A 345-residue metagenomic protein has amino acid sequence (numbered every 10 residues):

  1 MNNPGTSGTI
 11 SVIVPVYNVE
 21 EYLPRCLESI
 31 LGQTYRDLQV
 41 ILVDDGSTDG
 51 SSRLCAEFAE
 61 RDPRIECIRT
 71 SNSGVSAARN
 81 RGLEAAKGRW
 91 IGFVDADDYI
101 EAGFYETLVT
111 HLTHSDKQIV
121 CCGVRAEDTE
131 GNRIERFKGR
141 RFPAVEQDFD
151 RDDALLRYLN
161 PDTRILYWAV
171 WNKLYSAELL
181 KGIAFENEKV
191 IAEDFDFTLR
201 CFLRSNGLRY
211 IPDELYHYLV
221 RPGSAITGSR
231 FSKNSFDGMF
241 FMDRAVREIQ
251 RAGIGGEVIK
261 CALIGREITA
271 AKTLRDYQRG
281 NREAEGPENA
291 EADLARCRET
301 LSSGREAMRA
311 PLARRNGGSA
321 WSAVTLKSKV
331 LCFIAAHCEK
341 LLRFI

Functional and structural regions predicted by a protein language model:
G8-S11, S29, Q39, D196: Cell-envelope/extracellular polymer assembly enzymes that use nucleotide-activated donors
N18-G32: Short, well-formed alpha-helical segments that are part of the catalytic scaffolds of diverse glycosyltransferases
P24, L38, D49-E57, Y99 (+1 more regions): Acidic helix N-cap motif at the loop->helix transition within catalytic regions of sugar-transfer enzymes
S29, R36, D44-R53, S71-S73 (+1 more regions): A conserved acidic beta->alpha catalytic loop
T70-A86, Y99: Glycine-rich, basic loop-to-helix element that forms the pyrophosphate-binding segment of sugar-nucleotide handling
I91: Short aromatic/hydrophobic "clamp" motif used to bind/position activated sugar donors
Y99-L208, Y218-K233: Donor-binding/catalytic cores of nucleotide-activated saccharide and glycerol-phosphate transferases/polymerases
Q278-I345: Membrane-interface aromatic/basic loop that binds lipid-linked glycans or pyrophosphate carriers, typified by
